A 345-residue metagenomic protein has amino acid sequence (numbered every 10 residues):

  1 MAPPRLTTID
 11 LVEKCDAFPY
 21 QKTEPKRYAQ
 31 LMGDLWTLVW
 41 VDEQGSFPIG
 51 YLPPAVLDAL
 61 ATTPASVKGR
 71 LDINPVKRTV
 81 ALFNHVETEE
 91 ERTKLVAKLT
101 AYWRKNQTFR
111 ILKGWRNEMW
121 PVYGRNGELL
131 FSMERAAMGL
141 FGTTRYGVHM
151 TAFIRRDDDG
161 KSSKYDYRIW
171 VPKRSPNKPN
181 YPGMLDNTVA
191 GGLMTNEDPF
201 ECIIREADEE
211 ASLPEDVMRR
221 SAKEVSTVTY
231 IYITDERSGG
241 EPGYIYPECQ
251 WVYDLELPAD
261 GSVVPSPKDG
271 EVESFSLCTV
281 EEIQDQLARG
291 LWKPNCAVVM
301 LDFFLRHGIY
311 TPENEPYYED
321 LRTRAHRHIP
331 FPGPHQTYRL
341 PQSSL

Functional and structural regions predicted by a protein language model:
M1-M184, G192-R205, L213-V272, V280-L345: N-terminal leader/linker segments that precede catalytic domains of diphosphate-processing enzymes
L277: Short aromatic/basic micro-patch
